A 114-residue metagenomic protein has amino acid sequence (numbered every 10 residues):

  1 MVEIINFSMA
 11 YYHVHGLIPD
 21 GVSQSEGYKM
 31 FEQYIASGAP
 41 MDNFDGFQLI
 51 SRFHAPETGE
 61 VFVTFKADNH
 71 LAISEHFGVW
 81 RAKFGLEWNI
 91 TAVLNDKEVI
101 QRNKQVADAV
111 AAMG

Functional and structural regions predicted by a protein language model:
M1-G59, D68-A72, L94-G114: Short S/T/G/P-rich N-terminal loop/turn motif that feeds into the first structured element of a domain
V22-S23, A82-F84: A short local loop/turn or secondary-structure capping micro-motif enriched for an aromatic residue
V63-T64: Conserved RNP beta-strands of RNA recognition motif
I73-R81: Short amphipathic alpha-helices in soluble, non-transmembrane regions that often serve as interface/regulatory elements
K83-N95: Conserved short beta-strand edge segments in small beta-sheet-based binding/regulatory domains
